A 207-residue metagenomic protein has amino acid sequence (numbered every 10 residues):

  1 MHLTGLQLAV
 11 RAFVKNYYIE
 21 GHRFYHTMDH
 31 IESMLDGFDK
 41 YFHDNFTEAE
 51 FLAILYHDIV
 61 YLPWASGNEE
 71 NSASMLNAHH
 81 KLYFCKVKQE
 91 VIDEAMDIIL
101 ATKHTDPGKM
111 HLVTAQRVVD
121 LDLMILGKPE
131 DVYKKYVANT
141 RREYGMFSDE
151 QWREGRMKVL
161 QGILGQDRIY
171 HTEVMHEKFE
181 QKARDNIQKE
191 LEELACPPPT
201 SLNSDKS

Functional and structural regions predicted by a protein language model:
M1-I31: Conserved N-terminal diphosphate/IPP-binding helix and adjacent helical/loop segment of trans-prenyltransferase domains
Y18-H22, D58-P63, H80-F84, K103: Short amphipathic alpha-helical interaction patches enriched in hydrophobic/aromatic residues with interspersed Lys/Arg
I19-H26, D36-F46, Y56, H104-S207: Divalent metal-dependent phosphate-bond-processing catalytic cores, especially two-metal-ion Mg2+/Mn2+ enzymes that act
I19-S33, Y61-A73: Active-site metal-coordination segments of metallo-dependent hydrolases
M34, T47-P63, S72, A95-K103: His-Asp-centered metal-binding catalytic motifs of divalent-metal-dependent phosphohydrolases/nucleases
Y41, N45, Y61-S66, Y83 (+1 more regions): Amphipathic alpha-helical interaction segments
S72-G108: Histidine- and acidic-residue-rich, metal-dependent catalytic cores
